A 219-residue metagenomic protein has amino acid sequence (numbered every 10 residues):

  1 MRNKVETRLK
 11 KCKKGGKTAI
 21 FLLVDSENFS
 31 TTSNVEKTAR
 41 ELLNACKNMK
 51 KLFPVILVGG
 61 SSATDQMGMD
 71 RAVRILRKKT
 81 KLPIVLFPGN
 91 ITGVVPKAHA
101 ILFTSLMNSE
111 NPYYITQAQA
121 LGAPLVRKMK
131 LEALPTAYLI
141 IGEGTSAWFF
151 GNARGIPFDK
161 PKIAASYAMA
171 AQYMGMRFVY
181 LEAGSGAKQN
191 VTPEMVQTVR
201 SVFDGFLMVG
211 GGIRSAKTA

Functional and structural regions predicted by a protein language model:
K14-A19, S26-I84, P88-V209, I213-A219: Alpha/beta enzyme core
